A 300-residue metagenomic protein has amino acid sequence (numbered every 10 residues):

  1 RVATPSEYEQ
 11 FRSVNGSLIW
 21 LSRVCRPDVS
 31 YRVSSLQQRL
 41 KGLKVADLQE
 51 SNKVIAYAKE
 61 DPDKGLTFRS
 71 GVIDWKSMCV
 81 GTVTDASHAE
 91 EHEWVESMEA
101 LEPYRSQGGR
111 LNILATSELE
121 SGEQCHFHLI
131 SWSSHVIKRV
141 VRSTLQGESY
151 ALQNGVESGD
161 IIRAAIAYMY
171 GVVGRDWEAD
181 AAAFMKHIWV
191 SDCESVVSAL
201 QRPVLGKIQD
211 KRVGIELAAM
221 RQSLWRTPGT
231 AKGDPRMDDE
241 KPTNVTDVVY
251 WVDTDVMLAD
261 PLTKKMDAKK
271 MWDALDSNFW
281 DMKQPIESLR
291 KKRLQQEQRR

Functional and structural regions predicted by a protein language model:
R1-D63, D253: C-terminal reverse transcriptase regions that engage the nucleic-acid substrate
A3-F11, C25, L43-A46, W75-C79 (+4 more regions): Secondary-structure capping and boundary motifs in well-ordered enzyme cores
N15-R23, Y31-Q38, A56, T82 (+5 more regions): Contiguous, well-ordered alpha-helical segments that form the cores/surfaces of helical PPI scaffolds
S17, K76-Y104, D192: Two-metal-ion RNase H-like nuclease active-site motif
R26, R32, G109-N112, A259-T263: Short, conserved catalytic/metal-binding micro-motifs enriched in Asp/Glu and His
R39, K138-R300: RNase H-like nuclease module associated with reverse transcription
D47-A89, L217: Conserved cytochrome P450 K-helix E-x-x-R motif and the immediately C-terminal K′/meander segment
N112-Y150: A short, polar/acidic, helix/strand-boundary loop motif
